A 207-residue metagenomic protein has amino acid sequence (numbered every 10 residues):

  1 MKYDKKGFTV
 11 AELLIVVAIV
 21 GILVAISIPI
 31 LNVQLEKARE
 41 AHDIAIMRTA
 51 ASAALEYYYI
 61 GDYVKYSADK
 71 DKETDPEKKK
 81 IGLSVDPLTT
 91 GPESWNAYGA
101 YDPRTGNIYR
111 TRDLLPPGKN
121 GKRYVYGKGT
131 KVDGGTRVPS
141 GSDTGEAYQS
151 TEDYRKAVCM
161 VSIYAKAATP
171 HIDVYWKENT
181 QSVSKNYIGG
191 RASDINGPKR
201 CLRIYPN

Functional and structural regions predicted by a protein language model:
D4-N32: N-terminal single-pass transmembrane signal-anchor helix
A11, A54, G99-A100: Small side chains
G21, I30-A51: Aliphatic-rich helix starts adjacent to a transmembrane/signal segment
S52-D86: Alpha-helix exit/C-cap motif
S67, S84-P87, D102, P116 (+3 more regions): Acidic/polar residues at beta-strand termini and the immediately following turn/coil
K72-E146: Acidic, glycine-rich loop-and-strand cores that form catalytic or ligand-binding grooves in diverse globular domains
K131-N207: Short, surface-exposed interaction loops/tails
